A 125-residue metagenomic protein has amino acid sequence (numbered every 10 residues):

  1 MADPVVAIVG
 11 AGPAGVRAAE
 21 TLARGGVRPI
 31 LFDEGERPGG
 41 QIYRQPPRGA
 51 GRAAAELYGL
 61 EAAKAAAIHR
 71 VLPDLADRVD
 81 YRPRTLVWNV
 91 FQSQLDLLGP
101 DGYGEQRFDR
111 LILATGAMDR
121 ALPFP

Functional and structural regions predicted by a protein language model:
M1-V9, A65-P125: FAD-binding core/adjacent interface of flavoenzyme oxidoreductases
V6-A67: Beta1-alpha1 glycine-rich phosphate/pyrophosphate-binding loop at the start of Rossmann-like nucleotide-binding domains
